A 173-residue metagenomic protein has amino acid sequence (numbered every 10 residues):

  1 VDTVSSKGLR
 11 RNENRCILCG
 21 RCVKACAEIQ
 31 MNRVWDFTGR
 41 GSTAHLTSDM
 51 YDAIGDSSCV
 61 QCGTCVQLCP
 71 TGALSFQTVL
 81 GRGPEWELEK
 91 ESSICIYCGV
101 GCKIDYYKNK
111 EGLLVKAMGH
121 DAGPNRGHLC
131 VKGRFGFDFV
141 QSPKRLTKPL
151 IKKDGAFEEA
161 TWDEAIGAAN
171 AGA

Functional and structural regions predicted by a protein language model:
V1-A173: N-terminal export/assembly segments and adjacent metallocofactor-ligating motifs of anaerobic energy-metabolism
